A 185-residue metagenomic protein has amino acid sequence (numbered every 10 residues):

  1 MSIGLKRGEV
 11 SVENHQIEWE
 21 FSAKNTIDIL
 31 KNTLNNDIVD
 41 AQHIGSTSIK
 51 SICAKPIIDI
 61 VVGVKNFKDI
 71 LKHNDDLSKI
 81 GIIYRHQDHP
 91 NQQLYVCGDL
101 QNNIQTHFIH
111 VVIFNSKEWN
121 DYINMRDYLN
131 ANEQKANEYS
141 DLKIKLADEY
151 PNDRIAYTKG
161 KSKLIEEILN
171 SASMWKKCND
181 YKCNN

Functional and structural regions predicted by a protein language model:
M1-Q42, E166: Helical scaffold of the NTase/Pol beta-like nucleotidyltransferase catalytic core
S2-K6, S51-K55, W119: Short, flexible turn/loop "capping" segments at secondary-structure junctions
G8-V10, P56-I60, Q105-H107, M125: Short amphipathic alpha-helical segments
I29-K68: Active-site nucleotide-donor binding segment shared across nucleotidyl transfer reactions
V64, I113, K159: Conserved residues at beta->alpha junctions
K72-I80: Short amphipathic alpha-helices in soluble, non-transmembrane regions that often serve as interface/regulatory elements
G81-S116: Conserved catalytic core of two-metal-ion nucleotidyltransferases
K117-N185: Catalytic cores of NTP-dependent nucleotidyl/adenyl transfer enzymes across multiple folds
